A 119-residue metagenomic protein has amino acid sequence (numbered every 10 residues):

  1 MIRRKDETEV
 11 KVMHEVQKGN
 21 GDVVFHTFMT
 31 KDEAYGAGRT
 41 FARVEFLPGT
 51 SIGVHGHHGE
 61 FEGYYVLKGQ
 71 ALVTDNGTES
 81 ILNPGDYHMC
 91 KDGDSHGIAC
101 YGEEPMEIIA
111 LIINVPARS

Functional and structural regions predicted by a protein language model:
M1-G38, S119: A short, N-terminal "cap"/entry segment at the start of jelly-roll beta-barrel domains of the cupin/DSBH fold
T27-K31, A42-H58, D92: Conserved short histidine dyad/triad with adjacent acidic residue
G36, G53-H57, A99-Y101: Short histidine-centered beta-strand/loop micro-motifs that create catalytic or ligand/metal-coordination sites
E45-L47, G56-V73: Short, conserved beta-strand element in jelly-roll/cupin
P48, G59-E60, T78, D94-S95 (+1 more regions): A generic "binding-loop/recognition-motif" signal
S51-G53, L72, H88, D92-I98: Histidine-centered metal-chelating micro-motifs
G77-D92: Short acidic-glycine-tyrosine-enriched beta hairpin
D92-R118: Ligand-binding loop in jelly-roll beta-barrel domains
